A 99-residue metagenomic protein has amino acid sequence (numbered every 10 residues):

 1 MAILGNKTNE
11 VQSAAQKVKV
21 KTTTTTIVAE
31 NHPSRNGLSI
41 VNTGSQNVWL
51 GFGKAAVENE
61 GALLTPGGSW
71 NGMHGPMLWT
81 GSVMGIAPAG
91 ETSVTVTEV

Functional and structural regions predicted by a protein language model:
M1-K19, S93-V99: Short, intrinsically disordered N-terminal pre-domain segments
Q12-P33: Surface-exposed ligand/attachment interfaces on beta-rich extracellular proteins
V20, E58, L64-T65: Short, charged recognition helix plus adjacent turn of helix-turn-helix-like nucleic-acid-binding domains
E30, T65-W79: Beta-sandwich interaction modules
P33-T43: Forkhead-associated
N36-L38, G75-E91: Noncatalytic modules at the cell exterior or secretory-pathway interfaces, chiefly beta-strand-rich lectin/adhesion
I40, L50, V83, V94-V96: Hydrophobic beta-strand residues in large extracellular and virion-surface proteins
V41-G61: Short, surface-exposed beta-strand/strand-loop-strand elements in extracellular ectodomains
